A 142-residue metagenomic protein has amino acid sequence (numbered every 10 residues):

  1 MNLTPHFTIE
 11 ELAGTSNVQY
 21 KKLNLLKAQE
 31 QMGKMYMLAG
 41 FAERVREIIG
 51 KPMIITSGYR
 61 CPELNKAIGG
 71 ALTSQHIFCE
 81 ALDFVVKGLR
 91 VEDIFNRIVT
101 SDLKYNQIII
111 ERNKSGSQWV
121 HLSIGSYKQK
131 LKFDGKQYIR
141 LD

Functional and structural regions predicted by a protein language model:
M1-R46, G135-D142: Extracytoplasmic cell-surface/polysaccharide-interacting catalytic and binding patches
L3, L64, T73: Glycine-rich, flexible loop/turn motifs
K34, L38-F41, K51, L64 (+3 more regions): Amphipathic alpha-helical interface surfaces
F41-I49, R97-D102: Generic non-transmembrane alpha-helical segments
E43-G69: Extended, low-complexity, intrinsically disordered C-terminal regulatory tails of eukaryotic serine/threonine kinases
T73, F78, L82, V86-D142: Catalytic cores and adjacent binding grooves of peptidoglycan-active enzymes
